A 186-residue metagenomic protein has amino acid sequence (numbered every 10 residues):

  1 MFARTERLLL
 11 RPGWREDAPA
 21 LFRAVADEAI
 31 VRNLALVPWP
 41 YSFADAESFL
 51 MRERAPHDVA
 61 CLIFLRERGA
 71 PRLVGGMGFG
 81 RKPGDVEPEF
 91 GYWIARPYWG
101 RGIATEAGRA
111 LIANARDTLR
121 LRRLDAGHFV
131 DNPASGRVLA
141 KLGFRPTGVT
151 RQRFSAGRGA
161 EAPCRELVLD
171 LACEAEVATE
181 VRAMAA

Functional and structural regions predicted by a protein language model:
M1, V37, V59-C61: Flexible, nucleotide-binding loop/lid elements of kinase catalytic cores
M1-A29, I63-A186: Acyl-donor (CoA/ACP) binding surface of acyl/acetyltransferases
A29, P38, R54-A55, T147: Residue-level detector of secondary-structure transition/capping positions
V31, P40, P56-V59, L121: A general structural signal for well-ordered secondary-structure junctions
V31-M51: Conserved GNAT-fold acetyl-CoA-binding loop/helix
D45-E47, E53, V138, E161: A generic membrane alpha-helix/interface feature
L50-L62: A short helix-loop-beta-strand connector motif used in the catalytic cores of GNAT acetyltransferases and, in some
